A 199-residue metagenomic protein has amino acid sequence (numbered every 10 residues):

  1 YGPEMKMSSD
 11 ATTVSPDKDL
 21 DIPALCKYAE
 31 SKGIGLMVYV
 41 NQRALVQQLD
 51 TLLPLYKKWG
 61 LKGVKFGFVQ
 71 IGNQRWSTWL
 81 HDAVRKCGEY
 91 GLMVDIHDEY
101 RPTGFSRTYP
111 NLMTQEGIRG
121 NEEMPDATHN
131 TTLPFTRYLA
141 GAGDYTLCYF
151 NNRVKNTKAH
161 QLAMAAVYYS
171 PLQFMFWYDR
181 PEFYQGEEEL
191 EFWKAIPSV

Functional and structural regions predicted by a protein language model:
G2-T157: Aromatic- and carboxylate-enriched substrate-binding clefts and catalytic-loop regions of carbohydrate-active enzymes
E89, Q115, V167-Y169, Q173 (+1 more regions): Short, well-ordered loop/turn and helix-capping segments at boundaries between secondary-structure elements and domains
Y145-Y184: Charge-patterned, long linear interaction tracts outside catalytic cores
D179-V199: Glycan-recognition and catalytic regions of carbohydrate-active enzymes
